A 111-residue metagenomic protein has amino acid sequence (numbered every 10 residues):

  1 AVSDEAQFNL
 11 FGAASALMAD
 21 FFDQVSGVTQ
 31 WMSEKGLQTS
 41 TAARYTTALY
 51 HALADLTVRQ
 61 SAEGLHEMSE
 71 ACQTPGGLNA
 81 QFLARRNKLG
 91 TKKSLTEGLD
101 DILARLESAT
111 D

Functional and structural regions predicted by a protein language model:
A1-A19, Q38-T41, H66: Conserved Rossmann-fold dehydrogenase catalytic segment
V2, F8, W31, A80-F82 (+1 more regions): Generic detector of bulky aromatic hydrophobic side chains
L17, F21, W31-L49, A71 (+1 more regions): An accessory alpha-helical subdomain
V25-G27: Oxidoreductase and adenylate-handling cofactor-binding alpha/beta cores
T47-D111: NAD(P)-dependent Rossmann-like dehydrogenase/reductase catalytic/cofactor-binding core
